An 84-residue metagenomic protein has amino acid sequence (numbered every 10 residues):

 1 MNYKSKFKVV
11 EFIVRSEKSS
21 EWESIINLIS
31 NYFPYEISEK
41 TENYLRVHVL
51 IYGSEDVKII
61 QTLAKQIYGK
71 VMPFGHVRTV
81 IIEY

Functional and structural regions predicted by a protein language model:
M1-Y3, E83-Y84: Short intrinsically disordered terminal tails
N2-S16: Short glycine-/aliphatic-rich beta-strand segments at the starts of folded cytosolic domains
E11, R46-H48, T79: Polar/charged side chains located within well-ordered beta-strands of beta-rich proteins
I13-P34: Short amphipathic alpha-helix segments
R15, N43, G53, I81-Y84: Serine/threonine-rich, low-complexity intrinsically disordered segments
F33-M72: Short, intrinsically disordered low-complexity segments
M72-Y84: A short amphipathic beta-strand at an alpha->beta junction
